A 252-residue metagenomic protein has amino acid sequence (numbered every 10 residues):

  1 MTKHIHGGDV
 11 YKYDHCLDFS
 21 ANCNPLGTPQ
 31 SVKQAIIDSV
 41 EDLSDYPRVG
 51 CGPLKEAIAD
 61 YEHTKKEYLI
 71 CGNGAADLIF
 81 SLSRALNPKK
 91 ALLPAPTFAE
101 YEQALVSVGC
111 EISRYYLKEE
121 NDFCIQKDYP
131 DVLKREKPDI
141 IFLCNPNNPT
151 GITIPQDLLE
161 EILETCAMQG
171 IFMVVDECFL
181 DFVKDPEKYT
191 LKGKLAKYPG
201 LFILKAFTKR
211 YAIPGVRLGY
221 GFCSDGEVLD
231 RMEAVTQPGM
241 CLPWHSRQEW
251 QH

Functional and structural regions predicted by a protein language model:
M1-D45, K137, I171: N-terminal "arm"/small-domain region of PLP-dependent enzymes with the aminotransferase-like
L17, I70, K90-L92: Conserved beta-strand elements of the Class I
F19, I141, D176-C178, L204 (+1 more regions): Structural scaffold positions in well-ordered secondary structure
G27-P29, G50, G200-H252: PLP-dependent aminotransferase class I/II
P47, A59-S81: Short loop-beta-helix segment that forms the pyridoxal 5′-phosphate
G74-P88, F179, V183-K184: Glycine/small-residue-rich loop that forms an oxyanion/phosphate-binding "nest" at active or ligand-binding sites
R84-L143: PLP-dependent aminotransferase-like
F123-K137, P149-M173, E177-R210: Active-site pre-lysine segment of PLP-dependent enzymes
